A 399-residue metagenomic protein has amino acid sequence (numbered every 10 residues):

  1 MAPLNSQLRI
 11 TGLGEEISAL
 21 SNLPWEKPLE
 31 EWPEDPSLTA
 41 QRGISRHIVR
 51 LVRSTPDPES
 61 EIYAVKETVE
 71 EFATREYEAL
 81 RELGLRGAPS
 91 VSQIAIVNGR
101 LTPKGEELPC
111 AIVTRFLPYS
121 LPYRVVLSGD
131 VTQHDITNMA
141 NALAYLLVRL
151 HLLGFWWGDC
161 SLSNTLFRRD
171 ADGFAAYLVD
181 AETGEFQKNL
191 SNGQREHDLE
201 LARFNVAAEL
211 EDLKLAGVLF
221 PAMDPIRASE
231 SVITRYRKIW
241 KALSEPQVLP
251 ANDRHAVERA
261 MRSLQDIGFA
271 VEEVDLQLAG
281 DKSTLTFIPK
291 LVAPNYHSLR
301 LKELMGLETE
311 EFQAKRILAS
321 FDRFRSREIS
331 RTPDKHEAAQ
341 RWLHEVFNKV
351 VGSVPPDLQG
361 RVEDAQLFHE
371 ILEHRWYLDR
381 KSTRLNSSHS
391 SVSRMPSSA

Functional and structural regions predicted by a protein language model:
L20-Q133, T137, A142-W157, Q313-S382 (+1 more regions): Conserved ATP-binding subdomain of kinase catalytic cores across diverse folds
P56, R169-D172: Short acidic-glycine loop/turn motifs at beta-strand connectors
F72, L121, F167, F186-K188 (+2 more regions): Conserved protein kinase catalytic core
R100, F167-R169: Short, low-complexity Ser/Thr-rich regulatory SLiMs
P118, L162, T183: Short, glycine/acidic-enriched loop or turn micro-motifs at the edges of active sites
C160, T165-F167: Hydrophobic residue at the +6 position relative to the catalytic HRD Asp in the kinase catalytic loop
A175, D180-W376: C-terminal catalytic region of ATP-dependent kinase domains
